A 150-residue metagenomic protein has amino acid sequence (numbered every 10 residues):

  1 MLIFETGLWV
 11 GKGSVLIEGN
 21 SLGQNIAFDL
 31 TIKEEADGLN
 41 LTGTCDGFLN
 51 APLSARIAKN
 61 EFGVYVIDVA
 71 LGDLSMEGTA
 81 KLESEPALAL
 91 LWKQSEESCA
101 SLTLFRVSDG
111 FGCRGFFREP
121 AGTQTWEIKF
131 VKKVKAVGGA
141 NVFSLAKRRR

Functional and structural regions predicted by a protein language model:
M1-L8, E34, S108, V134-G138: N-terminal helix-cap/turn-to-beta initiation motif at the start of protein domains
I3-F4, G11-T103, F143-R150: Central antiparallel beta-sheet cores of small beta-barrel/beta-sandwich binding domains
A27, S101-R150: Edge beta-strand at a domain terminus
